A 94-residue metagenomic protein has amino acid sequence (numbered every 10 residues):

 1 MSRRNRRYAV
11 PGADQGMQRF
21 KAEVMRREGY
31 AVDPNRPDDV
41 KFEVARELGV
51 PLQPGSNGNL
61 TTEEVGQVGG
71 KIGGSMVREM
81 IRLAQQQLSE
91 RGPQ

Functional and structural regions predicted by a protein language model:
M1-Q94: A charge-rich, low-complexity, intrinsically flexible signal that marks solvent-exposed coils, linkers, repeats
